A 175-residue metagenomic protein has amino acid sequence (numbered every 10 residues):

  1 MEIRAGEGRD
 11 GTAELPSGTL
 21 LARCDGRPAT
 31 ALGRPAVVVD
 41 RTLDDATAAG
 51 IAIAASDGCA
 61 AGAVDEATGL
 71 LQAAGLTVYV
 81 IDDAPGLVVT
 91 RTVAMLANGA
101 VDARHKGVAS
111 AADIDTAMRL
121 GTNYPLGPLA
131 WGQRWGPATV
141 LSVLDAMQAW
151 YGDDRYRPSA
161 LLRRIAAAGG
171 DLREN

Functional and structural regions predicted by a protein language model:
M1-P85, R91-N175: NAD(P)-dependent Rossmann-like dehydrogenase/reductase catalytic/cofactor-binding core
